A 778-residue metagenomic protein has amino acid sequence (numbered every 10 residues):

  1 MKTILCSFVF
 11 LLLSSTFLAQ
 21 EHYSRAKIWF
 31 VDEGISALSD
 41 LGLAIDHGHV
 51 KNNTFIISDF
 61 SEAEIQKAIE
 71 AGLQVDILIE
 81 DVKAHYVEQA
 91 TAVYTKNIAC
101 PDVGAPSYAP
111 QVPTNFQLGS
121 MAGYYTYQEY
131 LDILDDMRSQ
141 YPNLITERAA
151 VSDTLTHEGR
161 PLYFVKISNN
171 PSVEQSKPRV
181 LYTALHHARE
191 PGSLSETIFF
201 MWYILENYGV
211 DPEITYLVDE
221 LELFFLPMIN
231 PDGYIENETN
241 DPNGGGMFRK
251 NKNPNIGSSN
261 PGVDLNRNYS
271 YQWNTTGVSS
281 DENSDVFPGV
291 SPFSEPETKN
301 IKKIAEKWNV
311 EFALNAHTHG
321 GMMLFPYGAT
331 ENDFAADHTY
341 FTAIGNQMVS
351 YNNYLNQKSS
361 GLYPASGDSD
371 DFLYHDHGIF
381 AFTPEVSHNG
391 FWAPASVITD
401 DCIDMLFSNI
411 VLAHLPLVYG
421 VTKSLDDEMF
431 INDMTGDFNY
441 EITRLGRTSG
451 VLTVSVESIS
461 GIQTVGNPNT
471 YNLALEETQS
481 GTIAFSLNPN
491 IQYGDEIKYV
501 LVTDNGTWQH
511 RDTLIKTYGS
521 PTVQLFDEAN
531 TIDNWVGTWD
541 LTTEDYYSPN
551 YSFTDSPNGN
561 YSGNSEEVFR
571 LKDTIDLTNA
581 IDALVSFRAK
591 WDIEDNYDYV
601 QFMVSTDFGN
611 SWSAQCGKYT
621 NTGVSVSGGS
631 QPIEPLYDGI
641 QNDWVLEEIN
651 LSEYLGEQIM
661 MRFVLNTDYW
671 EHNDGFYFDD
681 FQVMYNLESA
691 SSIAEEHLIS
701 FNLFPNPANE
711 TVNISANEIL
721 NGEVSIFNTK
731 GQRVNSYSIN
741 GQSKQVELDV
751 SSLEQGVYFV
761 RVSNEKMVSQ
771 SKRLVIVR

Functional and structural regions predicted by a protein language model:
C6-S7, L11, L18, E696-F704 (+1 more regions): C-terminal outer-membrane/trafficking sorting elements
K27, T239, N243-G436, G450 (+1 more regions): Metallocarboxypeptidase
G420-I431, S520-N534, G563, M684-F704 (+1 more regions): Residue-level detector of functionally pivotal "anchor" positions at catalytic/ligand-binding pockets or at interdomain
Q463-I491: Intrinsically disordered, low-complexity Pro/Gly/Ser/Thr-rich segments with frequent PxxP/GP/PP motifs and embedded
S486-P521: Terminal connector regions
T522-V568, Q615-L646: Extracellular glycan-recognition surfaces and repeat-rich motifs
Y597-Y599, T667-N686: Extracellular carbohydrate recognition
S605-T606: Conserved Ser/Thr-centered positions that define the repeating blades of beta-propeller domains
